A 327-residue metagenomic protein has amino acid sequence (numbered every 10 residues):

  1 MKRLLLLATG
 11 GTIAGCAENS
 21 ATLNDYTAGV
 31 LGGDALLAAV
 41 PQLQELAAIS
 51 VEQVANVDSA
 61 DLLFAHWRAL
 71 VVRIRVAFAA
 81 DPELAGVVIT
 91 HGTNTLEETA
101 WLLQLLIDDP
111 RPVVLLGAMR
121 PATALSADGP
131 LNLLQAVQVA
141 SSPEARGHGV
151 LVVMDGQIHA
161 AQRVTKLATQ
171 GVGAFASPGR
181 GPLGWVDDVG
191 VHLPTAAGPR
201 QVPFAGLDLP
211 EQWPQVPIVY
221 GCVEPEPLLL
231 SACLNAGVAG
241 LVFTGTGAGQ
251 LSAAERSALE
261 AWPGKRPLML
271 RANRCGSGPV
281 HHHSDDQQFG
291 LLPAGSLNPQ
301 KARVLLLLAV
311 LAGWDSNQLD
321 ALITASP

Functional and structural regions predicted by a protein language model:
M1-V76, S257, S277: ATP/NTP phosphate-donor binding region
K2, L7-G11, N19, G32-L43 (+2 more regions): Accessory alpha-helical/coil subdomains and C-terminal extensions that flank or cap enzyme catalytic cores
L7-T9, I89-H91, V114-G117, L151-D155 (+3 more regions): Short beta-strand segments
A17-S20, A100-W101, L125-D128, H159-K166 (+1 more regions): Short acidic, glycine/serine/threonine-rich loops at helix termini
D81-L96, A236-A248: Short acidic, glycine-rich surface-loop motifs adjacent to enzyme active sites
I89-R111, L251-E260: Short Gly/Thr/Asp-enriched flexible loops that form oxyanion-binding sites at enzyme active sites
L115-D187: Internal gly/pro-rich beta-alpha loop/helix module that stabilizes soluble enzyme cofactors or their anionic handles
G249, A253-P327: ATP/nucleoside-binding phosphotransfer catalytic cores, i.e., glycine-rich phosphate-binding loops
